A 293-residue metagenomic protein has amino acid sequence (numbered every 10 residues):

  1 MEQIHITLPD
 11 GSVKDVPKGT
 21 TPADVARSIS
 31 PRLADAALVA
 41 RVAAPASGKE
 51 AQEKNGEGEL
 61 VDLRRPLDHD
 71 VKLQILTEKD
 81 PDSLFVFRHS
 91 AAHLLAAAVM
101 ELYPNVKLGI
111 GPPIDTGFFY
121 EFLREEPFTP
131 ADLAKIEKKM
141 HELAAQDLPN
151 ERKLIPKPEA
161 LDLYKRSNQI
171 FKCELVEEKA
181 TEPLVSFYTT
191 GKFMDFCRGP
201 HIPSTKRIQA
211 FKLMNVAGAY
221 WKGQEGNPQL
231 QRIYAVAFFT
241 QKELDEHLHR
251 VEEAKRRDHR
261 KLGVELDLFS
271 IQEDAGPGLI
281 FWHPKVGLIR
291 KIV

Functional and structural regions predicted by a protein language model:
M1-A92, A96-A98, Y103-T116, K135-K139: Ubiquitin-like/PB1-type beta-grasp interaction modules and other compact soluble beta-rich domains
E57, R65-V86, K107-P113, F119-V293: Auxiliary tRNA-acceptor-end handling modules of aminoacyl-tRNA synthetases
